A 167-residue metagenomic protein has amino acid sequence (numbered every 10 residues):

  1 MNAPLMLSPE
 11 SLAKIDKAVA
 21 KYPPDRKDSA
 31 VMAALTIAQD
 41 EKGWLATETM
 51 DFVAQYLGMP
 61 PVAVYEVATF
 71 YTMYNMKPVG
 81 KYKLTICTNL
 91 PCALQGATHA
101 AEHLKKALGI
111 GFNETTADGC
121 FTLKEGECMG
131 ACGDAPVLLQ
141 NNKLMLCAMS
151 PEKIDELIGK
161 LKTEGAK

Functional and structural regions predicted by a protein language model:
M1-K167: Signature of N-terminal electron-transfer/Fe-S-associated modules in redox systems
